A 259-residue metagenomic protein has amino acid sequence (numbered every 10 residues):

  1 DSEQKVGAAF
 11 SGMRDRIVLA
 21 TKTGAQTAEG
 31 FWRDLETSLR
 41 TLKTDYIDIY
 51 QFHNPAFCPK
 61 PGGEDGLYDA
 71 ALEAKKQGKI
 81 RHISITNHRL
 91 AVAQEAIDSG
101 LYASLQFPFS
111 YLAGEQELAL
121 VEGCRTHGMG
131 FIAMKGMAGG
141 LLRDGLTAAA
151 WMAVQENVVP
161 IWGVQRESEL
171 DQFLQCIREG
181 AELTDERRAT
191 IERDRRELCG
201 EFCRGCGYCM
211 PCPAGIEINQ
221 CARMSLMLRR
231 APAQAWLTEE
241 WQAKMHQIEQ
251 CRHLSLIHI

Functional and structural regions predicted by a protein language model:
D1-I17: N-terminal binding-site loop/beta-alpha segment at the start of enzyme catalytic domains that lines or forms
I17, Y102-S110, A181-R187: Short hydrophobic/aromatic-enriched beta-strand-loop microsegments
Q26-I132, M137-G140: Glycine/proline-rich, positively charged, aromatic-decorated active-site loop/lid region on the catalytic face
V92, L146-V154: Catalytic cores of alpha/beta
Q155-T190: N-terminal pre-core extensions flanking Radical SAM catalytic domains
L183-E197, G215-R252: Ferredoxin-type iron-sulfur electron-transfer modules in oxidoreductases and energy-metabolism complexes
F202-P211, Q250-H253: The −1 position to Zn-ligating cysteines in a subset of zinc-ribbon hairpins
I257-I259: Conserved small/polar residues in nucleotide/adenosyl-binding loops
